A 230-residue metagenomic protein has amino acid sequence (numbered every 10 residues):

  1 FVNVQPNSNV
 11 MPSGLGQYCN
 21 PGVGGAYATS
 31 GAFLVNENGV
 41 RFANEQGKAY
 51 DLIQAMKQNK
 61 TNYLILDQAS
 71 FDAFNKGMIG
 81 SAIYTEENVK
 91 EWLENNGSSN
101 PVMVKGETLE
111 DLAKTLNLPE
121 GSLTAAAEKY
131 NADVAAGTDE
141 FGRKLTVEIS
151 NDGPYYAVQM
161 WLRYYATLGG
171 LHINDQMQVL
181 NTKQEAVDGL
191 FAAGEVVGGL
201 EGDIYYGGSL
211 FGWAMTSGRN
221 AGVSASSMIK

Functional and structural regions predicted by a protein language model:
F1-K230: Residues forming the flavin
